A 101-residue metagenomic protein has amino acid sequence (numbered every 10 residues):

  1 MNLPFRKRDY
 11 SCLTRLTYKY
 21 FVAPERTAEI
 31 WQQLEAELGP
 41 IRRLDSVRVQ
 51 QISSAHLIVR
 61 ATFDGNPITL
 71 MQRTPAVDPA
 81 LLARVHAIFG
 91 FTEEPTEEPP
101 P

Functional and structural regions predicted by a protein language model:
M1-P101: Structured alpha/beta or helical-core interaction and ligand-binding surfaces enriched in interleaved
